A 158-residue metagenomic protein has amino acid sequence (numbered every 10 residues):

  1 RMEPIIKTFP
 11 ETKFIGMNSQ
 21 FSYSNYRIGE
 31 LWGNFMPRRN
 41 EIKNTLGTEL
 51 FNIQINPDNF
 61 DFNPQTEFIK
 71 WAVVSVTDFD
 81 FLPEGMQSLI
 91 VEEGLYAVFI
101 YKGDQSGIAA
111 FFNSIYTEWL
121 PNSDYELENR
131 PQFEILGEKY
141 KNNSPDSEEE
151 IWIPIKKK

Functional and structural regions predicted by a protein language model:
R1-K158: A solvent-exposed interaction/effector surface
